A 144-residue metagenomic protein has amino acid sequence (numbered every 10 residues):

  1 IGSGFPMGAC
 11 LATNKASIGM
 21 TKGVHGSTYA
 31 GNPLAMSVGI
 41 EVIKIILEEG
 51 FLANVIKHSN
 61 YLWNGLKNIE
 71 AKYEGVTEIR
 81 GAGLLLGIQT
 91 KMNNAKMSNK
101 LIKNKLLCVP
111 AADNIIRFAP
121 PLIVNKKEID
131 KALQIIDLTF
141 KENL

Functional and structural regions predicted by a protein language model:
I1-L144: Conserved N-terminal phosphate-binding loop of PLP-dependent enzymes in the Aspartate aminotransferase
